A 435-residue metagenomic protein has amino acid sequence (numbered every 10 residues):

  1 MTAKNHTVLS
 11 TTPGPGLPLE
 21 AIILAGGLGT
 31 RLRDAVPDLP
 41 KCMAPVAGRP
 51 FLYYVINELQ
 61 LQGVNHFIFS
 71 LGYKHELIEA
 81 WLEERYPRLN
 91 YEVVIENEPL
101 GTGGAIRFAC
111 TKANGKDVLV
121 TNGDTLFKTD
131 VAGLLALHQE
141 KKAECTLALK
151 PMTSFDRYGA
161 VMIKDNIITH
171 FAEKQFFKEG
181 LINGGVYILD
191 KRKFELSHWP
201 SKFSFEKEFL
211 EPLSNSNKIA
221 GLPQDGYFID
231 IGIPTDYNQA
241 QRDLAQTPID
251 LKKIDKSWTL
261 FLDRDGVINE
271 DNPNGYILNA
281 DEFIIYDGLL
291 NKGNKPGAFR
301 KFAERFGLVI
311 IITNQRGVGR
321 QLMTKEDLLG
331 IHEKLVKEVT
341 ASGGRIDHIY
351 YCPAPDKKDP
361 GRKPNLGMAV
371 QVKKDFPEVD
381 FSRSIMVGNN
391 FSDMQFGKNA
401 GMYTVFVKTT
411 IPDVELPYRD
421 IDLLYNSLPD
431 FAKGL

Functional and structural regions predicted by a protein language model:
T2-I23, R31, P45, R49-N122 (+2 more regions): Conserved N-terminal catalytic core of the sugar/cofactor nucleotidyltransferase
R49-H66, A80, L289-R305, K334-A341: A short, N-terminal amphipathic alpha-helix
S70, L289, F299-L335, H348-K358 (+1 more regions): Substrate-recognition element of Asp-dependent hydrolases with the DxDx(T/V) motif
V118-L119, G361-M394: Conserved Lys-Pro-Asp/Glu-containing loop-to-beta segment of HAD-superfamily phosphomonoesterases, centered on
V118-L119, L126, A132-Q139, M152-F155 (+1 more regions): Catalytic-core segments of class I nucleotidyltransferases/pyrophosphorylases that form NMP-activated intermediates
K141-P151: A short, conserved acidic/glycine-rich loop-to-beta-strand motif that forms the donor nucleotide-sugar/metal
K256-L308: Active-site neighborhood of HAD-like aspartate-dependent phosphohydrolases
I385-Y425: Acidic, Mg2+-coordinating phosphoryl-transfer loop and its flanking beta/alpha structural elements, shared across
